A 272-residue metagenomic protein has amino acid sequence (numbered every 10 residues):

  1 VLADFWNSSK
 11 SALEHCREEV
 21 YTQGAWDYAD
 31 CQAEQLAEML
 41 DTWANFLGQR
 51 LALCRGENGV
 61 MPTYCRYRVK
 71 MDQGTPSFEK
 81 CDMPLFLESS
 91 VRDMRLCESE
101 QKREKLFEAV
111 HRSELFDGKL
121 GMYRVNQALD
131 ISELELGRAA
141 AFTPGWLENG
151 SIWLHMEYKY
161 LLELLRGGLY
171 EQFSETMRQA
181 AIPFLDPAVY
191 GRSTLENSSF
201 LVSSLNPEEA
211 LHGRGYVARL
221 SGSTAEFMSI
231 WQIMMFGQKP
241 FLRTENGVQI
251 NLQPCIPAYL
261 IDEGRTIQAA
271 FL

Functional and structural regions predicted by a protein language model:
V1-L272: Acidic, mature catalytic/reactive cores of soluble proteins
